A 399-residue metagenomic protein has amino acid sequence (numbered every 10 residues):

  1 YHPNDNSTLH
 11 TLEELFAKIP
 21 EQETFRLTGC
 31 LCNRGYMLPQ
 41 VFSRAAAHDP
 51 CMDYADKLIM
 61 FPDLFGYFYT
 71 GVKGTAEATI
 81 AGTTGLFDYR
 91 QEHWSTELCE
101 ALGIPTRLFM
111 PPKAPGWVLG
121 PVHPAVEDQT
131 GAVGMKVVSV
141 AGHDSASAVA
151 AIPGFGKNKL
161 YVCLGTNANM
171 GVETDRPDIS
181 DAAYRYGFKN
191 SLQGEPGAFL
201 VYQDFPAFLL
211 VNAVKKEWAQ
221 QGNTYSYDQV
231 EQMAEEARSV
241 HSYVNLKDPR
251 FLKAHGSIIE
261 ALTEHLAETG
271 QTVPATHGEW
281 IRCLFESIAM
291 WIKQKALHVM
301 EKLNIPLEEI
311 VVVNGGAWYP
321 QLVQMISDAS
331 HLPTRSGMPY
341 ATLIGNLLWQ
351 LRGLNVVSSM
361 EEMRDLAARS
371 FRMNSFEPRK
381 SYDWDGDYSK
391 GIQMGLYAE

Functional and structural regions predicted by a protein language model:
Y1-P3, L31-G35, G66-D88, P111-A114 (+1 more regions): Short beta-strand-loop/turn "lid" adjacent to the catalytic site in phosphate-handling enzymes
Y1-Y36: Active-site phosphate-binding/coordination module
P3-N4, K57, A114, N314 (+1 more regions): Small/polar loops that bind or transfer phosphate-bearing groups
F16-G29, F42-G74, G85-T96, E100-A101 (+3 more regions): Active-site core segments that coordinate phosphate-bearing ligands/cofactors across diverse enzyme families
I104: Glycine-rich, acidic and aromatic/proline-enriched surface loops and short helix-turn segments that act as binding
R107-K113, V138, R335: General small-molecule cofactor/ligand-binding pocket signal
V118, G345-N346: Short Asp/Glu-rich motifs
